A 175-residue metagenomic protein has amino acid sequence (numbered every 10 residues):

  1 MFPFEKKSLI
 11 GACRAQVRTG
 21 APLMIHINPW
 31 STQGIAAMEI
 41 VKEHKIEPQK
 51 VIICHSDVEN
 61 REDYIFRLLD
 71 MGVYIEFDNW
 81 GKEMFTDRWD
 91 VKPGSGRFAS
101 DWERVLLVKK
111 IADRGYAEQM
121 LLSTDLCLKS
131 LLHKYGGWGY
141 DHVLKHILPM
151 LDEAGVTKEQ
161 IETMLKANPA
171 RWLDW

Functional and structural regions predicted by a protein language model:
M1-E59: Divalent metal-binding pocket/active-site signature
R14, V41-I46, I65-G72, I111-A117: Acidic (Asp/Glu)-rich catalytic clusters
Q16, I75, D125, I161 (+1 more regions): Divalent metal-coordination and catalytic microenvironments
P22-M24, K50-I53, G72-E76, Q119-L121: Structural preference for beta-strand elements that scaffold enzyme active sites
P29-S31, D57-E59, N79-E83, L126-L128: Active-site-proximal loop/turn and secondary-structure-junction residues that shape catalytic pockets, frequently
V51-E62, E83-V108: Active-site glycine- and acidic-residue-rich loops that bind and position anionic ligands or nucleotide-like cofactors
F77-W80, G115-G137: Short acidic/histidine-rich active-site segments
H142-W175: Mid-to-C-terminal alpha-helical segments outside catalytic/metal-binding sites
